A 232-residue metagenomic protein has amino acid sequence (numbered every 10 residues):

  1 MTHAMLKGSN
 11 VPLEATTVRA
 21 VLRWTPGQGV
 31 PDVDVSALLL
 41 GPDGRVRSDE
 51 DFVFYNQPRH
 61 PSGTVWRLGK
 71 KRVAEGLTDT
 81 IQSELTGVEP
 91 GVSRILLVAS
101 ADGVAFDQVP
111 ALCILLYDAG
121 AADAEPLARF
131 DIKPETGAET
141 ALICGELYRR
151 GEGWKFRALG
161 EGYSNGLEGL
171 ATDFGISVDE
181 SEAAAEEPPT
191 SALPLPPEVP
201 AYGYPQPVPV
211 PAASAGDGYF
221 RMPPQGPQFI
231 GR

Functional and structural regions predicted by a protein language model:
M1-R94, V98-R232: Intrinsic-disorder/low-complexity signal
